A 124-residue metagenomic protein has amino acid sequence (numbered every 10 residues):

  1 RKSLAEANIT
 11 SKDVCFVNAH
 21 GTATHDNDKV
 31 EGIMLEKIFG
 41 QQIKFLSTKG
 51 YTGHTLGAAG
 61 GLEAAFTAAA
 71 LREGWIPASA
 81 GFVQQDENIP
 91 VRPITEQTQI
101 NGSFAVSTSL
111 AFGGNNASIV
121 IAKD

Functional and structural regions predicted by a protein language model:
R1-D124: Conserved "HGTGT" condensation-loop signature of ketosynthase/thiolase-family condensing enzymes that catalyze
